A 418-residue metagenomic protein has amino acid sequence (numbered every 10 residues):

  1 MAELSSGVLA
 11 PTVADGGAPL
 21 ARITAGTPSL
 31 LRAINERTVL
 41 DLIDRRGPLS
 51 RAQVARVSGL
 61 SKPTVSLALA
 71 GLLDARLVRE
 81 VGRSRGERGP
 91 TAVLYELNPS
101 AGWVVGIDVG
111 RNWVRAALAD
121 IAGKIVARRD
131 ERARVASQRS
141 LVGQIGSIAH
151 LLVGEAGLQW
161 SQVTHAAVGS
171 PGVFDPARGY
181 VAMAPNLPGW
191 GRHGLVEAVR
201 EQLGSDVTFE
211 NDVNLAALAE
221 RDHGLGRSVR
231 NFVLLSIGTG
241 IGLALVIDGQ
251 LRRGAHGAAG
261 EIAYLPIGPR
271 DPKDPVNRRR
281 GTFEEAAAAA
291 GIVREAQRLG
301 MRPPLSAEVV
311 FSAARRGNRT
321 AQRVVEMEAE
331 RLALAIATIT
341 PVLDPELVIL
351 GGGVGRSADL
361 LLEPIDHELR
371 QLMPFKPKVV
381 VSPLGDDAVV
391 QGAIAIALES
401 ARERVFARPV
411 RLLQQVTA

Functional and structural regions predicted by a protein language model:
M1-R83, E87-Q162, L203, P269-A418: ATP-binding/phosphotransfer module of carbohydrate and carboxylate kinases, centering on a glycine-rich
I107, I121, V163-T282, I396-A418: Phosphate-binding/catalytic loop of phosphoryl-transfer enzymes
